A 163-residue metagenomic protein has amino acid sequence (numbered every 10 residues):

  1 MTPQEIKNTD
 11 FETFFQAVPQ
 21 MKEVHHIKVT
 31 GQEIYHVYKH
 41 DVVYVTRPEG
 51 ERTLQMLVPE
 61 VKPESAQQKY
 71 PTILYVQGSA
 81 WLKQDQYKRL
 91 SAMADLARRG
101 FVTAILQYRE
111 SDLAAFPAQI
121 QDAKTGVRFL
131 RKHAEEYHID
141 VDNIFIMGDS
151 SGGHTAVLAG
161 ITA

Functional and structural regions predicted by a protein language model:
K7-V18, H154-A163: Hydrolase active-site cap/lid region
T9-Q68: N-terminal cap/lid segment of alpha/beta-hydrolase-fold proteins
E60, S79, V102, Q107-S111: Short beta-to-alpha linker loops that shape the active-site pocket of alpha/beta-hydrolase fold enzymes
Q67-S79: Short beta-strand element of the alpha/beta-hydrolase
K83-Y87, L113-A114: Short N-terminal helix/helix-N-cap motif within the alpha/beta-hydrolase-1
Q86-I105: Short amphipathic alpha-helix adjacent to the substrate-entry channel of hydrolases
A115-E135: Alpha/beta-hydrolase active-site loop
R128-A163: Primarily recognizes the serine-hydrolase "nucleophile elbow" in alpha/beta-hydrolase and SGNH/GDSL folds
